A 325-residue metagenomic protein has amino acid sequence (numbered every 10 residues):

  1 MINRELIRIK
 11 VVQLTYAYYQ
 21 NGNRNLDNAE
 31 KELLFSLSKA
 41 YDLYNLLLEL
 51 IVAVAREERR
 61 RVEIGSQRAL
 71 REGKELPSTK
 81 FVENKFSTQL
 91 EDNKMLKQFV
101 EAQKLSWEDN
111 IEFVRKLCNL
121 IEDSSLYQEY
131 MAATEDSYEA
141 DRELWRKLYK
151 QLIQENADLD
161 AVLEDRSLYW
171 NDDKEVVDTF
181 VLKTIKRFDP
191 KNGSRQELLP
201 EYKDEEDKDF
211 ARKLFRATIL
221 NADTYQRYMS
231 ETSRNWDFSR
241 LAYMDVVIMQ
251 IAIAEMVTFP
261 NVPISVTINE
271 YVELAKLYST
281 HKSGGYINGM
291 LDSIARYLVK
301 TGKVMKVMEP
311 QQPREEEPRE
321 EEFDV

Functional and structural regions predicted by a protein language model:
M1-V325: Class I Rossmann-like S-adenosyl-L-methionine
